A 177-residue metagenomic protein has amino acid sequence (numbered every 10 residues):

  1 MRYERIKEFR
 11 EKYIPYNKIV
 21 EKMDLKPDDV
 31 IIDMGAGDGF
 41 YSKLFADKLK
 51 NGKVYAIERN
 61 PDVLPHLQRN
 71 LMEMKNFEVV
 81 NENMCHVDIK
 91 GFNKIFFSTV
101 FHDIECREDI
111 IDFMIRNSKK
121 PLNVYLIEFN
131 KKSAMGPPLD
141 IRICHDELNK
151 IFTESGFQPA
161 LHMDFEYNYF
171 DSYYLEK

Functional and structural regions predicted by a protein language model:
R2-I19, I141-I143: Conserved SAM-binding loop and adjacent beta-strand
I32, D38-H86: Class I SAM-dependent methyltransferase SAM/SAH-binding core
L49, I104-E105, S118-K120: Helix-to-beta-strand junctions that scaffold the AdoMet/dcAdoMet cofactor pocket in Class I SAM-dependent enzymes
C85-I95: A short acidic, Gly/Pro-enriched loop at the edge of an enzyme's catalytic core that lines a small-molecule cofactor
N93-R107: A short SAM/SAH-binding and catalytic strip from SAM-dependent methyltransferases
P121-N130: Conserved beta-strand signature within the Rossmann-like core of class I S-adenosyl-L-methionine
I141-S155: Short alpha-helix
D164-K177: Core SAM-dependent methyltransferase catalytic element
